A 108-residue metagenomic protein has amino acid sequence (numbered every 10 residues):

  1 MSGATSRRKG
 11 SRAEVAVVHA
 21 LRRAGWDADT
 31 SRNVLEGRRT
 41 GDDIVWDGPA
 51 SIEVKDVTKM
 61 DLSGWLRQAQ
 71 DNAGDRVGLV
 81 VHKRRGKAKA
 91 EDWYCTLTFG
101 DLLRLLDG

Functional and structural regions predicted by a protein language model:
M1-G108: Catalytic phosphate/metal-binding cores of nucleic-acid and nucleotide-processing enzymes, i.e., regions that mediate
